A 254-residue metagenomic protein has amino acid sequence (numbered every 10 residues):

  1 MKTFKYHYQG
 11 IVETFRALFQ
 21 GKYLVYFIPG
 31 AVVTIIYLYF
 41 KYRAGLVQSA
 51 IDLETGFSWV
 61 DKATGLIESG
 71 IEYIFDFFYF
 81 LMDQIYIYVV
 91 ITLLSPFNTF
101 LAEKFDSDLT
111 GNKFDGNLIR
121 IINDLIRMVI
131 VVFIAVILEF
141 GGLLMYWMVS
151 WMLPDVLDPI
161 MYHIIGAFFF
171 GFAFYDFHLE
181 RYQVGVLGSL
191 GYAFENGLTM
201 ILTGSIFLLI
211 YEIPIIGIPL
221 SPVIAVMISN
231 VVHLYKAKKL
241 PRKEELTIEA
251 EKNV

Functional and structural regions predicted by a protein language model:
M1-L143, E180, V186, E195-F207 (+4 more regions): Helix-coil boundary and N-terminal low-complexity module in membrane systems
E72-D106, M148-R181, P214-L240: Selective recognition of hydrophobic, aromatic-rich stretches within alpha-helical transmembrane segments of polytopic
F169-A173, L190-M200: Small-residue-rich segments of transmembrane alpha-helices in multi-pass membrane proteins, especially helix faces
